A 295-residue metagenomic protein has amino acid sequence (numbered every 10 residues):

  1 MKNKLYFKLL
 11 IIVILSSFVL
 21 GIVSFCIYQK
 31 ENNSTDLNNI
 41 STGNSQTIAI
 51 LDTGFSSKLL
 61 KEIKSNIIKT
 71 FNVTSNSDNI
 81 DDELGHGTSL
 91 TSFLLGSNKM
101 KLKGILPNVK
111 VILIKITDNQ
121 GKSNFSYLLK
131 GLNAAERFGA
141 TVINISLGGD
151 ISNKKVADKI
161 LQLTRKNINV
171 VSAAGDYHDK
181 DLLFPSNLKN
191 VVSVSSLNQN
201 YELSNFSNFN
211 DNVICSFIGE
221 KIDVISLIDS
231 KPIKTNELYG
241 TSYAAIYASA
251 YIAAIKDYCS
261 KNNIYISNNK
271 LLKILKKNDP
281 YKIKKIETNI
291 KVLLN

Functional and structural regions predicted by a protein language model:
M1-S16: N-terminal Sec-pathway targeting helices
I22-A49, T74-D81, Y177, E202 (+1 more regions): N-terminal domain-start motif of subtilase-like serine proteases
L37-I48, F55-K69, D78-F125, L188-N190 (+3 more regions): Subtilisin-like serine protease catalytic core
Q46, D52, L183-S260: Extracellular S/T/G-rich loop segment that most often corresponds to the catalytic His/Ser-adjacent loop
L51-G54, F93-S97, N108, I114-D118 (+8 more regions): Active-site-proximal beta-strand/loop segments in catalytic clefts of secreted hydrolases
I67-D78, I228-K234: Glycine/charged-rich beta-loop-alpha catalytic/anionic-binding loops adjacent to active sites
T91-L94, I116, K221-L293: Hydrolase catalytic cores
S97, I116-L188, N200, I233-I246 (+2 more regions): Substrate-binding/access-modulating region of protease and related hydrolase catalytic domains
